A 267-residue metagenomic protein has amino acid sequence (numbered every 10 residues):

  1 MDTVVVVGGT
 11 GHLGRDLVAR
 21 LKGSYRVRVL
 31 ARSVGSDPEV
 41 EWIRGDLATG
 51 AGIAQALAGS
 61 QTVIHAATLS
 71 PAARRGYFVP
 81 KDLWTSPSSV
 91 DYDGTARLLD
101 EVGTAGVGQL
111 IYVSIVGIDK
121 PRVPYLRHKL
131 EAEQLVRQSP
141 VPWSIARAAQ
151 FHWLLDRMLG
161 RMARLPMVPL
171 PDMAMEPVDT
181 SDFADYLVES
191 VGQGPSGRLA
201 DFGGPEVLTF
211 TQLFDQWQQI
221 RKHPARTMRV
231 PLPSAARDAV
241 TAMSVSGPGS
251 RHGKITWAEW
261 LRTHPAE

Functional and structural regions predicted by a protein language model:
D2, T10-H12, S181-E267: Mid/C-terminal beta-alpha module of Rossmann-like enzyme folds, strongest in SDR-family dehydrogenases/epimerases
D2-Y25: N-terminal Rossmann NAD(P)H-binding glycine-rich loop of SDR-like oxidoreductase domains
V7, L30, A66-A67, L110-V116 (+1 more regions): SDR active-site strand-loop-helix element
R32-A105, V116-K120: NAD(P)H-binding glycine-rich loop region in Rossmannoid oxidoreductase-like domains and their noncatalytic homologs
S88-Y92, R122-E131, M173-S181, V207: Short-chain dehydrogenase/reductase
S114, D119, E131-L154: Conserved beta-loop-beta element that borders a ligand/cofactor-binding pocket
V123-P124, S139, W153-L159, A163 (+2 more regions): Glycine/proline-rich active-site loop of Rossmann-fold NAD(P)-dependent oxidoreductases
W143-I145, R157-V178, D182: A conserved pocket-lining segment of Rossmann-fold NAD(P)-dependent short-chain dehydrogenase/reductase
